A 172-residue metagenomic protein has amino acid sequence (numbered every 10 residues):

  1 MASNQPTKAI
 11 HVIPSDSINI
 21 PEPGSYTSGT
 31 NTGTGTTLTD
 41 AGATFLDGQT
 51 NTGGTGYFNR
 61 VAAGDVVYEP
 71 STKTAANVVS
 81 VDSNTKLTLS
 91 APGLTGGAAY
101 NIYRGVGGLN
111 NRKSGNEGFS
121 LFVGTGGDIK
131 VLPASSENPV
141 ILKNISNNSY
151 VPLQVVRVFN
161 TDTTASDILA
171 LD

Functional and structural regions predicted by a protein language model:
M1-S25, R60, V66, N77-S80 (+1 more regions): Surface-exposed, low-hydrophobicity beta-strand/loop segments enriched in small/polar/acidic residues
Y26-N59, Y68-G107: Small/polar beta-strand repeat architecture
